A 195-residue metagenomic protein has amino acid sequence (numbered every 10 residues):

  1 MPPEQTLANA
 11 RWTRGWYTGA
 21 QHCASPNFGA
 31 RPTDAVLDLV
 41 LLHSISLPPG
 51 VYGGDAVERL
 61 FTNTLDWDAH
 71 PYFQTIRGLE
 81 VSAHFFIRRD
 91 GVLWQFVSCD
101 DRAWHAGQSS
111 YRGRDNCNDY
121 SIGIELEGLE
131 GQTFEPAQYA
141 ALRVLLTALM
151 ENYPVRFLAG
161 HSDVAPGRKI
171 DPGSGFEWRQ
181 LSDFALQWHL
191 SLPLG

Functional and structural regions predicted by a protein language model:
M1-D115: N-terminal catalytic cores of peptidoglycan-degrading enzymes
P2-T18, D115-S121, L129-G195: Basic/polar, cationic surfaces and motifs that engage anionic cell-wall and phosphate/carboxylate ligands
